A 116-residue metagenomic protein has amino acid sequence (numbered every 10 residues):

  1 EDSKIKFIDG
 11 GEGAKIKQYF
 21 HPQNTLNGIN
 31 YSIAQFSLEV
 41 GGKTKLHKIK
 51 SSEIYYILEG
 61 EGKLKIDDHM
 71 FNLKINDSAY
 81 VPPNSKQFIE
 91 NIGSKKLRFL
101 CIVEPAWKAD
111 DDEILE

Functional and structural regions predicted by a protein language model:
E1-N30, I114-E116: A short, N-terminal "cap"/entry segment at the start of jelly-roll beta-barrel domains of the cupin/DSBH fold
K17-P22, A34-I49: Conserved short histidine dyad/triad with adjacent acidic residue
N27-G28, K43-I49, E90-I92: Short histidine-centered beta-strand/loop micro-motifs that create catalytic or ligand/metal-coordination sites
F36, E61, H69-F71: Well-ordered beta-strand scaffold positions
K50-G62: Glycine- and acidic-residue-biased ligand/ion/polar-headgroup-sensing regions
D68-P83: Short acidic-glycine-tyrosine-enriched beta hairpin
P83-A109: Ligand-binding loop in jelly-roll beta-barrel domains
